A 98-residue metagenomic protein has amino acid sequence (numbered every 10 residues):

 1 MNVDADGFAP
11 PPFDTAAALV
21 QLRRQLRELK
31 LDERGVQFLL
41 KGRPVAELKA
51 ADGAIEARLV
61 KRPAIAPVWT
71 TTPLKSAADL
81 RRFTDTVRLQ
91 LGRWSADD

Functional and structural regions predicted by a protein language model:
M1-D98: Charge-dense, helix-prone N-terminal extensions
